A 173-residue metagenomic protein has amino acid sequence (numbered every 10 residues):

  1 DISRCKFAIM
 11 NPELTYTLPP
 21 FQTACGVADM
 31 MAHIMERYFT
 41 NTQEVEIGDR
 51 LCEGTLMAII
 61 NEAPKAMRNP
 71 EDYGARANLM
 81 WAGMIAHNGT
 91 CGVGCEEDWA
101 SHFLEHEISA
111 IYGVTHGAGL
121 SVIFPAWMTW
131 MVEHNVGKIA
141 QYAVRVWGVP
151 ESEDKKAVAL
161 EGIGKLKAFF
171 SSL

Functional and structural regions predicted by a protein language model:
D1-E44, Q141: A glycine/threonine-rich phosphate-anchoring loop and its flanking beta-alpha core in nucleotide/phosphate-binding
F7, F21, F39, F103 (+2 more regions): Phenylalanine-focused residue identity feature
R37-G164: Active-site segments that bind and position negatively charged phosphate/pyrophosphate groups
K165-L173: Short, intrinsically disordered, charge-balanced linker/junction segments flanking boundaries in proteins
